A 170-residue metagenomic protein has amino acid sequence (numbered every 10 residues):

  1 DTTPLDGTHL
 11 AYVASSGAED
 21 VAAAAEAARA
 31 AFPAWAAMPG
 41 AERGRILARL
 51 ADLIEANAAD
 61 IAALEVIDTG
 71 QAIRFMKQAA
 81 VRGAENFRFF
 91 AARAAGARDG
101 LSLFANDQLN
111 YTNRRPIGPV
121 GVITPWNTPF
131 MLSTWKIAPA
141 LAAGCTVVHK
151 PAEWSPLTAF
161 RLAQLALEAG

Functional and structural regions predicted by a protein language model:
D1, S16, L109-N110: Short beta-strand/turn micro-motifs at beta-sheet edges
T3-L5: Short, acidic, Ser/Thr-enriched surface-loop or helix-capping motifs
T8-A97: Glycine-rich loop-to-alpha-helix module at the N-terminal edge of alpha/beta enzyme cores
R88, D99-G170: Rossmann-like NAD(P) dinucleotide-binding subdomain of oxidoreductase/dehydrogenase enzymes
